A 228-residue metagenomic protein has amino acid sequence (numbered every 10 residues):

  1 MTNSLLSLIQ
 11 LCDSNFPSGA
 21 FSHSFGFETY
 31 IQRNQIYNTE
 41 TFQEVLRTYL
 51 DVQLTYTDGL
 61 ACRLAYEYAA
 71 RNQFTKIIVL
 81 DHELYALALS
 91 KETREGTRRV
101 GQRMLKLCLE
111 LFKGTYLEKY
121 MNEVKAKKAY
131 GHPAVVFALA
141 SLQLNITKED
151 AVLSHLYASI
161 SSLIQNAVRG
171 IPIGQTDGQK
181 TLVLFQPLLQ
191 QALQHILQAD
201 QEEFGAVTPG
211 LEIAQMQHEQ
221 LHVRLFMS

Functional and structural regions predicted by a protein language model:
M1-L6: Charged, compositionally biased N-terminal leader segments and the immediate start of the first structured element
S7-N72: Glycine/small-residue-rich interface belts in oligomeric ring/scaffold proteins and their assembly partners
L8-P17, L46-V52, A86-T93, M121-K127 (+1 more regions): A short glycine/serine-rich beta->alpha loop
R33-E40, L111, T115-K119, Q143-A151 (+1 more regions): Inter-helical turn/loop segments and adjacent helix faces that build the functional surface of alpha-helical bundle
G59-L60, L64, Q73-S141: Internal, conserved structured core segments that host functional sites
K127-I171: A contiguous pocket-lining binding segment that forms or flanks enzyme active sites
A158-S228: C-terminal auxiliary extensions adjacent to catalytic cores
